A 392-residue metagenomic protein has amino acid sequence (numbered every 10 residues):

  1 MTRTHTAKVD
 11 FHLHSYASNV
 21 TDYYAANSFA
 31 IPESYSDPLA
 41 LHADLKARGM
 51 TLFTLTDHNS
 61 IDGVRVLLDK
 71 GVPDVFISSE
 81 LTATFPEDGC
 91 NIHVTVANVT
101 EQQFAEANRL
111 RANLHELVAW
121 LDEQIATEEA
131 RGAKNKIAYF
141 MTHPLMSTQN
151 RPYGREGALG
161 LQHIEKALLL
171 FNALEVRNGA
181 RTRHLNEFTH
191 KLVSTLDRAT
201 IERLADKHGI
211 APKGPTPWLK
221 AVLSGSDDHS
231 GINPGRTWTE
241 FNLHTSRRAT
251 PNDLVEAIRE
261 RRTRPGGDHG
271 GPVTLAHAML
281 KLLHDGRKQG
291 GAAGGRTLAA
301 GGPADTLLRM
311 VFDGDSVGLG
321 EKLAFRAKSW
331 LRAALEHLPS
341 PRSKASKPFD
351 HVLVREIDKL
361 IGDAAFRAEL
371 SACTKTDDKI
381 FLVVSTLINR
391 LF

Functional and structural regions predicted by a protein language model:
M1-G89, K220, I232, A324-F392: An N-terminally biased module of ancient metal coordination in phosphate/nucleic-acid-related enzymes
M1-H5, Y16, A40, V72-S78 (+7 more regions): A structural signal for the main folded, soluble domain(s) of proteins
T4-P32, Q102-T239: Domain-core and long-helix interface of multi-subunit machines
D74-E80, L159-V176, H244-R259: Acidic, His- and aromatic-enriched active-site or binding-groove loops in soluble protein domains that engage sugars
L81-E87, R181-R183, S230-G231, S246-A249: A short acidic, often aromatic-flanked loop/helix-cap motif at beta-alpha or helix-coil junctions that lines enzyme
D88-N98, T189-K191, T237: Short, surface-exposed amphipathic charged segments that create phosphate/polyanion-binding patches used for binding
S224-S226, I232-P265: A post-motif C-terminal structural segment
N252-D350: Charged, amphipathic alpha-helical linkers/stalks
